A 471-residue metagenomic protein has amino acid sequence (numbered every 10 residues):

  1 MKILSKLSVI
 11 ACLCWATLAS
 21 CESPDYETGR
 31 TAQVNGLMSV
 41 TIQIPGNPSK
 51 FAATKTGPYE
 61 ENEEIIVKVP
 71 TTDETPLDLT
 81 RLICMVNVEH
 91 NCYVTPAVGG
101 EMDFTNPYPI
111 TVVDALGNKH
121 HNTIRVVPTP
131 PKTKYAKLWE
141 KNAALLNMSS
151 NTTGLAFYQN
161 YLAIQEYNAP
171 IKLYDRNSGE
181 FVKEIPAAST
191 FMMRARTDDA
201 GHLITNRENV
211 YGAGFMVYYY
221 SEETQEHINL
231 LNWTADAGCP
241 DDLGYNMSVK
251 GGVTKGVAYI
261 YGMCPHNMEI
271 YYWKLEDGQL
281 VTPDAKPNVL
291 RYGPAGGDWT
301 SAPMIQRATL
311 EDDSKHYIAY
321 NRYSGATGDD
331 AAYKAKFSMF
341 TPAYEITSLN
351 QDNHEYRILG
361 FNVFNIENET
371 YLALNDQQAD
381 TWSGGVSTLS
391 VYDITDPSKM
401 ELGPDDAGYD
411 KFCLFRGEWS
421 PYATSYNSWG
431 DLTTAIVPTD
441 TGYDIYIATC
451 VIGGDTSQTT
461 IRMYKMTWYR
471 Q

Functional and structural regions predicted by a protein language model:
T17-S20: C-terminal motif of bacterial Sec signal peptides marking the signal peptidase cleavage site
E22-N151, E418-P421, S425, W468-Q471: Beta-rich interaction/scaffold domains
K134-L145, L173, N177-T190, Y218-C239 (+3 more regions): Beta-propeller fold detector
L145-A156, A187-H202, N206-E208, F215 (+4 more regions): Repeated scaffold domains used in trafficking and secretory/extracellular systems, primarily beta-propellers
Q159-A163, G201-T205, T254-Y261, D312-A319 (+2 more regions): Entry beta-strands of beta-propeller and related beta-repeat scaffolds
A169-D175, V210-S221, V257-Q279, S301 (+3 more regions): Structural motif
H354-W419: Loop/turn-rich, solvent-exposed surfaces of beta-rich toroidal or solenoidal domains
Y422-Q471: Blade-level signature of beta-propeller repeat domains, shared across WD40, Kelch, NHL, RCC1 and BNR/Asp-box propellers
